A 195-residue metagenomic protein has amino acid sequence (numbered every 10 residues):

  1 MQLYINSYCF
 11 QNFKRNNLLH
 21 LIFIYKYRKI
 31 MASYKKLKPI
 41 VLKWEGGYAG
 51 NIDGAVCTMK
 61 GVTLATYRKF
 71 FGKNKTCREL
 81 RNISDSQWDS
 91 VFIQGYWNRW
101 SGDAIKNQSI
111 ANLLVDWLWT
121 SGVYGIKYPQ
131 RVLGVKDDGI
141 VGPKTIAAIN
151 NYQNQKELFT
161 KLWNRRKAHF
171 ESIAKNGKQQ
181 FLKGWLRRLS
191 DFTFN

Functional and structural regions predicted by a protein language model:
L3-I5, F10-F13, F23-N195: Cell-wall polysaccharide-cleaving catalytic domain and substrate-binding groove, primarily in peptidoglycan/chitin
N17-L19: Compositionally biased, low-complexity intrinsically disordered regions
